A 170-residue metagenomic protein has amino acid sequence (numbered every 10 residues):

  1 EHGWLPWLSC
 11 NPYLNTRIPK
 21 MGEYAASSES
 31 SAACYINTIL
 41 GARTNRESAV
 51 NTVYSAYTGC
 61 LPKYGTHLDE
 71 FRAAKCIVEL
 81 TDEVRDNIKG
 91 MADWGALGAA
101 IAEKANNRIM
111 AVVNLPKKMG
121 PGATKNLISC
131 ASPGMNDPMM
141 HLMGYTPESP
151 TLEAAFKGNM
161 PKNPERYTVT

Functional and structural regions predicted by a protein language model:
E1-C10: Glycine-rich, N-terminal phosphate-binding loop and its surrounding beta-alpha-beta segment
H2, S31-V169: Intrinsically disordered, low-complexity segments enriched in small residues
C10-N15, P147: Short connector loops at secondary-structure junctions
R17-A26: Glycine-centered loop/turn motifs
